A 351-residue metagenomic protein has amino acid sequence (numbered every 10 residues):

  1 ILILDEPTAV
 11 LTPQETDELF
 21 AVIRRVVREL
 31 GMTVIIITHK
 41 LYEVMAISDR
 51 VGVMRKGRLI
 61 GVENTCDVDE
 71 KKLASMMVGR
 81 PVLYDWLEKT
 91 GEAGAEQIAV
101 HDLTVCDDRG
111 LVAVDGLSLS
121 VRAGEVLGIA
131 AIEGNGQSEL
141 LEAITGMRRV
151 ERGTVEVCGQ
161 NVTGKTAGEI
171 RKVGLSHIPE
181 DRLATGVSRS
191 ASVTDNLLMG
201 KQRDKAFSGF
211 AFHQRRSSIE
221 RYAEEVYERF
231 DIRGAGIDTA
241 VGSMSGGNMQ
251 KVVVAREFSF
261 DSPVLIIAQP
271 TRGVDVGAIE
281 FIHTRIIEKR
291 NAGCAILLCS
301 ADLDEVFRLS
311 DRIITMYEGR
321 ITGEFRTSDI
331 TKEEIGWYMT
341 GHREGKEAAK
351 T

Functional and structural regions predicted by a protein language model:
I1-T351: Glycine-rich phosphate-binding loops of nucleotide-dependent enzymes
